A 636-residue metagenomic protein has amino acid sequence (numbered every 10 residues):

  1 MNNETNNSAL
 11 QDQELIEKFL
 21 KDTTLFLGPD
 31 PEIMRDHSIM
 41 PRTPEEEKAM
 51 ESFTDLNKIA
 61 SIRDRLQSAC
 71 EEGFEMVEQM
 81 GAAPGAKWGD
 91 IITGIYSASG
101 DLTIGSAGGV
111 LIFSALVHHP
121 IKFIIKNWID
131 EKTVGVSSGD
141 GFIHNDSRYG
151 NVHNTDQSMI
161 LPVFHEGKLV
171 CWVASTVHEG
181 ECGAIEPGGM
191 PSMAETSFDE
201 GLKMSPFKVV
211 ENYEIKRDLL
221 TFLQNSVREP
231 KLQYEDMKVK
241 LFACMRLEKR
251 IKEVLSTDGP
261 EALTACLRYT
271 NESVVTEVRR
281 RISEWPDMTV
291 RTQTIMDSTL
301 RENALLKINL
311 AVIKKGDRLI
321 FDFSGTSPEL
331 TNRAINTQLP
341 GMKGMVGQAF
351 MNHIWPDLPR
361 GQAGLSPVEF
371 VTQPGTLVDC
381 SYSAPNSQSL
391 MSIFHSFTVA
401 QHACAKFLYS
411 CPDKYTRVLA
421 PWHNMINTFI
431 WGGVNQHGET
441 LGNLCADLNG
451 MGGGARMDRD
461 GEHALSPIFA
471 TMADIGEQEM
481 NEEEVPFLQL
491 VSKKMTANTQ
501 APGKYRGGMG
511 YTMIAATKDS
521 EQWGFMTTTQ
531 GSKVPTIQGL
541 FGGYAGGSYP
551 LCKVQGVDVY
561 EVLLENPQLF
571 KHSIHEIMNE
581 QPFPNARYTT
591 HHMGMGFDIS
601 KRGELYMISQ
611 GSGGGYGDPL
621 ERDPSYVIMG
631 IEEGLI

Functional and structural regions predicted by a protein language model:
N2-S138, I143-H165, L169-I636: Glycine/proline-enriched, intrinsically flexible loops and inter-domain linkers
